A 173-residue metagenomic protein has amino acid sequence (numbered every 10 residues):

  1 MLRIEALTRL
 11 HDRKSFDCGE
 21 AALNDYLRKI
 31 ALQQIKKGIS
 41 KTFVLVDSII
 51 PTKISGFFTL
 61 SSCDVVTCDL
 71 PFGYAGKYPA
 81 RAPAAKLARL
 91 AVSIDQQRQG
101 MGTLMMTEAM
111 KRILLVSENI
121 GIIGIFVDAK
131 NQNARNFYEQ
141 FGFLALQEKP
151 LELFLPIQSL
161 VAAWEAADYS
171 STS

Functional and structural regions predicted by a protein language model:
M1-Q33, K37, T42, K53: Short amphipathic alpha-helix that is part of the acyltransferase structural core
K53, F57-R89: Conserved acyl-donor/pantetheine-binding loop and adjacent beta-alpha core of acyl/acetyltransferases and related
A88-R98: A short, internal acetyl-CoA/4′-phosphopantetheine-binding micro-motif in the GNAT/acyltransferase core
R98-R112: Conserved acetyl-CoA-binding loop-helix of GNAT-fold acetyltransferases
M106, N131-A134, P150-I157: Short glycine/proline-centered loop/turn elements that form peptide/ligand docking sites
L114, I120-I122, D128-E148: Conserved active-site alpha-helix within GNAT-family acetyltransferase domains
